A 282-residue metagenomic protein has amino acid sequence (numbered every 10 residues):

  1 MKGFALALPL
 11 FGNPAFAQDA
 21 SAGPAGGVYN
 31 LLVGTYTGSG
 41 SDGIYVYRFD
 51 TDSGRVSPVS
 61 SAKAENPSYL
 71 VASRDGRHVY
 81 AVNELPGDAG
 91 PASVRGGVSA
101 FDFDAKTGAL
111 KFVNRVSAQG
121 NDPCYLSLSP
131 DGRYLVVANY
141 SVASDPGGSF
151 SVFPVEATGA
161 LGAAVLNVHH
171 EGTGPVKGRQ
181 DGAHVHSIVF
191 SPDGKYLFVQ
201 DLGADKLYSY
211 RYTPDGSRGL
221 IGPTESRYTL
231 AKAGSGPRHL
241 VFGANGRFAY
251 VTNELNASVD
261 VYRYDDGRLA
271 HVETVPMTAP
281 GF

Functional and structural regions predicted by a protein language model:
M1-F4: N-terminal export leaders
G23-F49: An edge-strand/N-cap motif at the start of beta-rich repeat modules
G26, G40, A64-D75, Q119-P130 (+4 more regions): Beta-rich, blade/repeat-based domains predominating in secreted/periplasmic proteins but also intracellular
T37-G40, E84-G90, S141-D145, A204-K206 (+1 more regions): Short glycine/acidic-enriched loop and turn motifs that connect beta-strands
R48-G54, F101-G108, V152-G162, Y210-L220 (+1 more regions): Short loop/turn segments immediately following beta-strands, especially the blade-tip and inter-blade linker loops
V56-G132: Blade-loop segments of beta-propeller domains
V56-K63, L110-S117, G162-G172, G219-T229 (+1 more regions): Beta-propeller fold detector
